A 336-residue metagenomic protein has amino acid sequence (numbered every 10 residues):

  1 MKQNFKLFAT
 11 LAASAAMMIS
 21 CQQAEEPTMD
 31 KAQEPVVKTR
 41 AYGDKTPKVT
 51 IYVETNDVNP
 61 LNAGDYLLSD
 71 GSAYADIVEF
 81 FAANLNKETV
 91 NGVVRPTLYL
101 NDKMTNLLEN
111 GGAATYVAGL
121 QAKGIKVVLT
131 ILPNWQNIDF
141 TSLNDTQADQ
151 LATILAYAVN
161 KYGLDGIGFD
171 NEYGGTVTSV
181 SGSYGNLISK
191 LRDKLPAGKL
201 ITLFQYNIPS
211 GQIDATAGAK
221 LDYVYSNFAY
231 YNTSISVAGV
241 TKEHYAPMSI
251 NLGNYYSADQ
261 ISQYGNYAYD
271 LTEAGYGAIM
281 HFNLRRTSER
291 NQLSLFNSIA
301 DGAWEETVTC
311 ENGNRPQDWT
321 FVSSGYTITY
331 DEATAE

Functional and structural regions predicted by a protein language model:
M1-A9: Bacterial N-terminal signal peptides that target proteins for export
M17-S20: C-terminal motif of bacterial Sec signal peptides marking the signal peptidase cleavage site
Q22-E336: Secreted glycan hydrolases and related glycan-binding modules that recognize and/or cleave
